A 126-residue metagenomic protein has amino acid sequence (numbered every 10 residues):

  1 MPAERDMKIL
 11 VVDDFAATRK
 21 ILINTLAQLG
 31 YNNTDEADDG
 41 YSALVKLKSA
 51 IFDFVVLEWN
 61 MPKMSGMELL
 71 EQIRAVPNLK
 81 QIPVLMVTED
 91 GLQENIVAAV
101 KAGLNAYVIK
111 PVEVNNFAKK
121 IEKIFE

Functional and structural regions predicted by a protein language model:
R5, I51-D53, N78-P83: His-Asp phosphorelay/catalytic-motif detector in bacterial-type signaling
D6-A17, L22-L26, V55: Conserved acidic segment of CheY-like receiver
E36-F54: Acidic, metal-coordinating helix/loop segments flanking the phosphotransfer/catalytic sites of two-component signaling
D39-S42, S65-E71: Acidic catalytic/metal-coordinating carboxylates
M61: Receiver (REC) domain active-site loop signature in two-component systems and cognate sites in sensor histidine kinases
E68, G91-A106: Alpha4 helix (beta4-alpha4-beta5 surface) of REC/receiver domains from two-component response regulators
V112-I121: C-terminal output helix
